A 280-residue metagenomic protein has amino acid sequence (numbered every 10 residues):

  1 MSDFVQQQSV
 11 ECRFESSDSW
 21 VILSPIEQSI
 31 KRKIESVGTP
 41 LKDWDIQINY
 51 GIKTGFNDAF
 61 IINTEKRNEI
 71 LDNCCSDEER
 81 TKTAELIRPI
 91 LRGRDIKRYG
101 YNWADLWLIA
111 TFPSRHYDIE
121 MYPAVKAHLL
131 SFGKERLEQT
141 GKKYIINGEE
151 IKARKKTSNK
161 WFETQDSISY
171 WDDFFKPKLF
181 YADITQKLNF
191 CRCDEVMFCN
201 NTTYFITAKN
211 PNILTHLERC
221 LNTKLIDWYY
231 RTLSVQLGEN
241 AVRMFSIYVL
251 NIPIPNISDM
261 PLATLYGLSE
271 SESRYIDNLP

Functional and structural regions predicted by a protein language model:
M1: Conserved beta strand-loop-helix elements of the APE1-like EEP
V5-Q6, E11-I254: Polybasic, glycine- and aromatic-enriched phosphate-binding surface used to engage nucleic acids
Y248-D277: Extended amphipathic alpha-helical segments enriched in small hydrophobics
P280: Acidic, turn-prone loop/beta-hairpin segments
